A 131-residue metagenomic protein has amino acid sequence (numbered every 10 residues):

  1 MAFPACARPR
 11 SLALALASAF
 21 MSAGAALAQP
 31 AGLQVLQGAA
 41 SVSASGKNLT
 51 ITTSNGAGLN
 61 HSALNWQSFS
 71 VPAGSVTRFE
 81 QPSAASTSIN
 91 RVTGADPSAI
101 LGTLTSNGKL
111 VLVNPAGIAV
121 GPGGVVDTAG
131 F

Functional and structural regions predicted by a protein language model:
A2-L12, L16-F131: Solvent-exposed adhesion/ligand-recognition segments of exported proteins
